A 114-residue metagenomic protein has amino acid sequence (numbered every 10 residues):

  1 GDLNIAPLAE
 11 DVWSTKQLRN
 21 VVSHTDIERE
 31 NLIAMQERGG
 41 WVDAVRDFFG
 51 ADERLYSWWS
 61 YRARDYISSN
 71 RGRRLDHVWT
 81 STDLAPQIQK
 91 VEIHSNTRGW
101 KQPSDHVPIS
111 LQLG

Functional and structural regions predicted by a protein language model:
G1-L3: Active-site flanking residues adjacent to catalytic metal/cofactor-binding acidic residues
L8-G114: Metal-dependent phosphoester-hydrolase catalytic domains
